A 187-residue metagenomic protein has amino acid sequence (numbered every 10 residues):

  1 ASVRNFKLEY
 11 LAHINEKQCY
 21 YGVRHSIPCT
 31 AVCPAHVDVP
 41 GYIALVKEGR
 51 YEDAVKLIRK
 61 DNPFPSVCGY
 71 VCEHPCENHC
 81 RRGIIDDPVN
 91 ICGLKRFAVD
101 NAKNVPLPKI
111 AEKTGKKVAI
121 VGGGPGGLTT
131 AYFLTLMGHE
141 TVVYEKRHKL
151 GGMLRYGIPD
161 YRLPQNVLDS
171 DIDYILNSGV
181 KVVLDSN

Functional and structural regions predicted by a protein language model:
A1-K117: Ferredoxin-type iron-sulfur electron-transfer modules and their immediate structural context
H36-K47, V55-I58, I84, P88-C92 (+1 more regions): Beta1-alpha1 glycine-rich phosphate/pyrophosphate-binding loop at the start of Rossmann-like nucleotide-binding domains
A119-V121: Conserved beta-strand elements of the Class I
